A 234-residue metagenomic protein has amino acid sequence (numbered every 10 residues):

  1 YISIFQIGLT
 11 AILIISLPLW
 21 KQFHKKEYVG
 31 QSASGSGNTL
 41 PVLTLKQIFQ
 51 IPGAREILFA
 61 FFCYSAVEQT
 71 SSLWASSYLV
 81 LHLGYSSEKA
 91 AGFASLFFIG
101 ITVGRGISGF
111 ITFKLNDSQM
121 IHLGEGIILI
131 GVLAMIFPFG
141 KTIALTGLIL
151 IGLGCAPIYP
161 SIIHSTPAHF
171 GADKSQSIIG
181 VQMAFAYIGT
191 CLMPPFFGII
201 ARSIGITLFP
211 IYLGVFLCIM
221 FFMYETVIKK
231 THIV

Functional and structural regions predicted by a protein language model:
Y1-L19, P210-T226: Symmetry-related core transmembrane helices of the 12-TM Major Facilitator Superfamily/SLC fold
L19-T44: Flexible cytoplasmic inter-helical loops of multi-pass small-molecule transporters
I51-S95, I99-T102: Extracytoplasmic gate region of multi-pass secondary transporters
R105-N116, A201-R202: Helix-to-loop junctions at the C-terminal end of transmembrane segments in multipass secondary transporters
Q119-A134: Structural signature of the two symmetry-related core transmembrane helices
G131, T142-L150: Paired small-residue
P157-F170: Intracellular juxtamembrane helix-capping segments at the cytosolic ends of symmetry-related transmembrane helices
H169-I206: A late C-terminal transmembrane helix in Major Facilitator Superfamily
